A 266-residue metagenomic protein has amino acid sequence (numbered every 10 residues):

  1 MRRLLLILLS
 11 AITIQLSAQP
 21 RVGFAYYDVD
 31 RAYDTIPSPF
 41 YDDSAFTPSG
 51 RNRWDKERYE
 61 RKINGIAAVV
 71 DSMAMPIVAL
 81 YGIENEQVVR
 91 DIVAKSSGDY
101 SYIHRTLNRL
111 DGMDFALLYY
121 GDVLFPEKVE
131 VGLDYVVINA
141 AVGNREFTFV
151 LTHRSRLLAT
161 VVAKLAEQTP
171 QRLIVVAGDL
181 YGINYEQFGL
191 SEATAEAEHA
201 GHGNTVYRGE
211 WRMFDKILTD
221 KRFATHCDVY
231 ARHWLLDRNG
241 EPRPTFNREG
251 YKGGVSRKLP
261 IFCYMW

Functional and structural regions predicted by a protein language model:
R3-I14: Sec-dependent N-terminal signal peptides
L16-K95, L107: N-terminal, active-site-proximal structural segment of metallo-dependent hydrolase catalytic domains
Q19, D71, K95-S97, R109-D111 (+5 more regions): Extracellular/periplasmic catalytic domains that process cell-envelope and extracellular macromolecules
R21-D34, R51, K128, V137-N139 (+1 more regions): Active-site-proximal beta-strand elements of phosphoester/diester hydrolases
V22-V29, I66-V89, L118, T152 (+4 more regions): Active-site beta-strand/loop signature of hydrolases that rely on acidic residues for catalysis
G50-E57, A74-L80, H104-R105, V176-A177 (+2 more regions): Second-shell loop/turn segments in exported
I83-F147, T152: Structured beta-strand-rich core segments of catalytic domains in phosphoester-bond hydrolases
K164-I174, Y181-W266: Metal-dependent phosphoester-hydrolase catalytic domains
